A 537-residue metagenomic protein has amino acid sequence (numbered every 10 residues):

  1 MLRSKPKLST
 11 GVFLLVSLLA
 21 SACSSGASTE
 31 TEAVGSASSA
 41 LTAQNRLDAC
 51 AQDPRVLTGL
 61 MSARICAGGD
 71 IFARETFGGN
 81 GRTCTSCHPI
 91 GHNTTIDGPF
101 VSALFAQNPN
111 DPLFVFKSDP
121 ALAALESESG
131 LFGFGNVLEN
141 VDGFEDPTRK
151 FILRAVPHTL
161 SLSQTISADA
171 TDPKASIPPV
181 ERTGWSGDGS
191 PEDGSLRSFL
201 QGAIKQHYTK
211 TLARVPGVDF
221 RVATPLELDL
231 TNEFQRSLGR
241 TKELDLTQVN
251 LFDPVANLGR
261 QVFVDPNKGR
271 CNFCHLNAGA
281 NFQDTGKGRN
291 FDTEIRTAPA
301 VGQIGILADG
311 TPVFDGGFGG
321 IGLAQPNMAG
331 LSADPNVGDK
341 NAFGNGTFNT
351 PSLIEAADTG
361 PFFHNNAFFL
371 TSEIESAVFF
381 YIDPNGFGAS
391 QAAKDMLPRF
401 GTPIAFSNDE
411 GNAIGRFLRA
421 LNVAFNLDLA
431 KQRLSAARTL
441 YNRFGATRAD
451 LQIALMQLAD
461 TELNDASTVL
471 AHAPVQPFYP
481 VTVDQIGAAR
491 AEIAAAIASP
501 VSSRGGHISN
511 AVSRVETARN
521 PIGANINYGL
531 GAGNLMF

Functional and structural regions predicted by a protein language model:
M1-F13: Bacterial N-terminal signal peptides that target proteins for export
L19-A22: C-terminal motif of bacterial Sec signal peptides marking the signal peptidase cleavage site
S24-G26: Bacterial signal peptide processing site
A40-F537: Periplasmic c-type cytochrome electron-transfer domains
